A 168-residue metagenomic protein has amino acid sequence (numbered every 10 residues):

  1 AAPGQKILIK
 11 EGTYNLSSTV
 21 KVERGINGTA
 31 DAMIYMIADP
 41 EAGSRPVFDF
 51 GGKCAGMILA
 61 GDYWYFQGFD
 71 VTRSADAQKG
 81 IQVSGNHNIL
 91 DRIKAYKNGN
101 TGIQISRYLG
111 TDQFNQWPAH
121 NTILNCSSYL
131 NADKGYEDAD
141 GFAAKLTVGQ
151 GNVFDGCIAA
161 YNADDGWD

Functional and structural regions predicted by a protein language model:
Q5: Glycine-centered, small-residue-biased loops immediately flanking beta-strands in adenine/cofactor-binding cores
L8-E11, N15-S17, N27-K79, A132: Right-handed parallel beta-helix/beta-spiral solenoid domain characteristic of secreted/periplasmic
I9, M36, W64-Q67, N88-D91 (+3 more regions): All-beta strand scaffolds that present successive hydrophobic residues in beta-strands
T19-R24, D31, D49-M57, A75-Q82 (+3 more regions): Extracellular beta-strand/beta-solenoid scaffold signature
